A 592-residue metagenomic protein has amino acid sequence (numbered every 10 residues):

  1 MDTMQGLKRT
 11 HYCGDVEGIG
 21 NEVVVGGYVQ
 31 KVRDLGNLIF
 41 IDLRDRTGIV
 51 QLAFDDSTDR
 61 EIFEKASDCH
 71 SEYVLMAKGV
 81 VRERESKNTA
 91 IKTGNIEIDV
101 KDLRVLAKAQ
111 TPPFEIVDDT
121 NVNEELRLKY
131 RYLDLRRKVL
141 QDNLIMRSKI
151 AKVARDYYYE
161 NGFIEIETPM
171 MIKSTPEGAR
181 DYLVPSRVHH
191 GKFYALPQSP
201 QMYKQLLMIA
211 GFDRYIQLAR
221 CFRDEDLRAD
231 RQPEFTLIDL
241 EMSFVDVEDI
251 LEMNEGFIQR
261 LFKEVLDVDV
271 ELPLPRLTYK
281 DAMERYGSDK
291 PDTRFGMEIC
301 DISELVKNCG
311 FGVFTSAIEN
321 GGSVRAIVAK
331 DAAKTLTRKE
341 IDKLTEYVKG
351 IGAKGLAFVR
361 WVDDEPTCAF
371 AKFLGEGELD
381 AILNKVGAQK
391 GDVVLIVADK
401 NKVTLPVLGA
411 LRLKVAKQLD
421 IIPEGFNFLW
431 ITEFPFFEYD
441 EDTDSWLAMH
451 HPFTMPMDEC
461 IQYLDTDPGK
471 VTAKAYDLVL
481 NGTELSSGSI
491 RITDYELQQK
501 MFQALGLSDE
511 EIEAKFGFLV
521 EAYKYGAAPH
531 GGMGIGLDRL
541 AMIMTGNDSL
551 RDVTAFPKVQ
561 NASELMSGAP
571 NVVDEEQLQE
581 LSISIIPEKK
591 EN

Functional and structural regions predicted by a protein language model:
M1-N592: Class II aminoacyl-tRNA synthetase catalytic cores and aaRS-like
